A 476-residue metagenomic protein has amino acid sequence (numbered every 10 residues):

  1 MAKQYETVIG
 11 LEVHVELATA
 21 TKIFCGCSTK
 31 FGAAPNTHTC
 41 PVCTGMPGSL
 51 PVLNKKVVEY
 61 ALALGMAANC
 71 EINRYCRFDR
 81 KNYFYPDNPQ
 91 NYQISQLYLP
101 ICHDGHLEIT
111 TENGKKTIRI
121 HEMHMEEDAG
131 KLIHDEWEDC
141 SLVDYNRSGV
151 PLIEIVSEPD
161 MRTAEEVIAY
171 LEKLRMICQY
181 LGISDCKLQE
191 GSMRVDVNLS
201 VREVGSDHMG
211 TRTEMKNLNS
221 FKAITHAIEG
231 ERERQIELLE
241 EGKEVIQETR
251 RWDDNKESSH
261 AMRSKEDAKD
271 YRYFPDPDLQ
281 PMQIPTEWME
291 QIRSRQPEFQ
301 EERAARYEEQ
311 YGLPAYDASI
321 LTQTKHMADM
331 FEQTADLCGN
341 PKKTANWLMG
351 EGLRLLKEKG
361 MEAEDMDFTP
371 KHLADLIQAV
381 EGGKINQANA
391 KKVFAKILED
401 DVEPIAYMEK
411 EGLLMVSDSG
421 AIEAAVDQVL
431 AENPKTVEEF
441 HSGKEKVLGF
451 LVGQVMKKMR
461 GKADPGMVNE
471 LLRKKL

Functional and structural regions predicted by a protein language model:
M1-E298, A315, D336-N340, L353-R354: Basic, nucleic-acid-interacting segments
K3, G312, A335-T344, K384-I385 (+1 more regions): Structural motif
K3, Y145-V150, L188-V195, V204-D207 (+1 more regions): C-terminal non-catalytic interaction appendages of large macromolecular assemblies
G191-E203, Y271, E308-E332, P341-K359 (+3 more regions): Core structural elements
E231, W347, E351-L355, V393 (+6 more regions): Amphipathic alpha-helical segments in well-ordered regions
W288-R295, E332-L337, A374-I385: Extended, non-catalytic structural segments that build the interaction scaffolds of large macromolecular assemblies
A363-Q378, K384-K457: Strongly charged, low-complexity linkers/loops
